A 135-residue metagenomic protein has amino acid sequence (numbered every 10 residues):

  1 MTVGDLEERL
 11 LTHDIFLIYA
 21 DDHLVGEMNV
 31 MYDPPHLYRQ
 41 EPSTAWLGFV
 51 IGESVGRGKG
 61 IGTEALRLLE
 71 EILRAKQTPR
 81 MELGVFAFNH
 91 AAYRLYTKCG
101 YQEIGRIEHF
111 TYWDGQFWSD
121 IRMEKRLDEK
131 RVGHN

Functional and structural regions predicted by a protein language model:
M1-V55, L66, I72, R126-E129: Acetyl-CoA-dependent GNAT
E53-R67, A87-R94, K98: Conserved glycine-rich acetyl-CoA-binding loop
A75-G84: Conserved GNAT acetyl-CoA-binding A-motif
L83-Y93, H109-Q116: Conserved beta-strand-loop-alpha-helix junction that forms the acyl-donor binding cleft
T97-I107: Conserved acetyl-CoA-binding loop of GNAT-fold acetyltransferases
Q116-N135: Terminal substrate-recognition subdomain of acyl/acetyltransferases
